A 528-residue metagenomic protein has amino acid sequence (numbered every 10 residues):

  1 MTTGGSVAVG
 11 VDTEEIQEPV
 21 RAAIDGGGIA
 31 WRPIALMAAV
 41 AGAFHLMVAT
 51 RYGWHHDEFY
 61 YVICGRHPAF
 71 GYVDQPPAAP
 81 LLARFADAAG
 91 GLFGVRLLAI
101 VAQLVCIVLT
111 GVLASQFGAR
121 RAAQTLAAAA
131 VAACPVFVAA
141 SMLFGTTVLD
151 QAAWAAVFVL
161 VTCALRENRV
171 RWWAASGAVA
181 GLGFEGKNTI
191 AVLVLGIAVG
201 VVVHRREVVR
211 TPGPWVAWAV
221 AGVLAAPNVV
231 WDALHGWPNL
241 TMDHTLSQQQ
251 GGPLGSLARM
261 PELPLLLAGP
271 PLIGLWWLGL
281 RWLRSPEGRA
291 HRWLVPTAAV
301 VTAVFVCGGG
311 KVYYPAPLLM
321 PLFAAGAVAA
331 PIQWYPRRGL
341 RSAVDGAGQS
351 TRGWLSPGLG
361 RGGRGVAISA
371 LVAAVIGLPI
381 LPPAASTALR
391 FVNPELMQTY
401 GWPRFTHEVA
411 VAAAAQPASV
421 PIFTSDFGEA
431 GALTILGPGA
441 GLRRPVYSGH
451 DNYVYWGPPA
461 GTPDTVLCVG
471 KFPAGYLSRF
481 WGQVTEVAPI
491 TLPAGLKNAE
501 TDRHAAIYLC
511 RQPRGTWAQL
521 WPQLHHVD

Functional and structural regions predicted by a protein language model:
A8, A22, G27-R32, T110-A133: Transmembrane-helix signature of polytopic, membrane-embedded enzymes that assemble or transfer cell-envelope glycans
A38, A127-A132, V159, A180 (+2 more regions): Short helix- or helix-capping micro-motifs that position conserved polar/aromatic residues at function-defining sites
H67, R171-K187, A198-V199, V220-V223 (+1 more regions): Membrane-interface alpha helices of multi-pass inner-membrane proteins
F93, L97-A119, A156: Transmembrane-helix motifs of polytopic, lipid-linked glycan transferases
V136, M142-D150: Short acidic/glycine- and proline-prone juxtamembrane loop motifs at membrane-interface regions of multi-pass membrane
V157-W172, L278-P286: Membrane-interface transmembrane helices that cradle and orient dolichyl/undecaprenyl
L182, L193-E287, H291: Transmembrane-lumen/periplasm boundary regions of multi-pass, lipid-linked membrane glycan transferases
G360-P417, G428-G431, I435-G437, G441-L442 (+2 more regions): Membrane-proximal, lumen/periplasm-facing interface regions of secretory-pathway glyco- and lipid-modifying enzymes
